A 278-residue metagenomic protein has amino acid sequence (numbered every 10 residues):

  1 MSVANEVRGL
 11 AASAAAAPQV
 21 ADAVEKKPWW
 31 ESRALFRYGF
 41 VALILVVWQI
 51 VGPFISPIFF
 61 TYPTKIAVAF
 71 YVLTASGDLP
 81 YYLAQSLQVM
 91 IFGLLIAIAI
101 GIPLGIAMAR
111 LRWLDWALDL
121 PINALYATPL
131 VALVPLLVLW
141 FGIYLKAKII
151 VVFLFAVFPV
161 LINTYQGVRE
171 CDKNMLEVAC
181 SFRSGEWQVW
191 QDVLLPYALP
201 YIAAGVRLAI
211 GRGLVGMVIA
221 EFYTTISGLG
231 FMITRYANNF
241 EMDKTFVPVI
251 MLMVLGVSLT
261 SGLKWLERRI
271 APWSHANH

Functional and structural regions predicted by a protein language model:
M1-A42, S261-H278: Transmembrane alpha-helical segments of polytopic membrane transport and secretion proteins
A23-P28, P53-L95: Periplasmic/extracellular loop-to-transmembrane helix junction in inner-membrane transport proteins
F92-I122, L139: Transmembrane-helix boundary motif in ABC transporter permease subunits
R112, R169, P200, F246-H278: C-terminal transmembrane helix and the adjacent membrane-cytosol boundary/short C-terminal tail of inner/organellar
N123-P159, Q166-G167: Generic hydrophobic transmembrane alpha-helix motif, especially the helices
I150, L154, E186-A220, L252 (+1 more regions): Transmembrane alpha-helices
N163-G205, I233: Short cytoplasmic-facing helical segments at TM-TM junctions of multi-pass membrane proteins
